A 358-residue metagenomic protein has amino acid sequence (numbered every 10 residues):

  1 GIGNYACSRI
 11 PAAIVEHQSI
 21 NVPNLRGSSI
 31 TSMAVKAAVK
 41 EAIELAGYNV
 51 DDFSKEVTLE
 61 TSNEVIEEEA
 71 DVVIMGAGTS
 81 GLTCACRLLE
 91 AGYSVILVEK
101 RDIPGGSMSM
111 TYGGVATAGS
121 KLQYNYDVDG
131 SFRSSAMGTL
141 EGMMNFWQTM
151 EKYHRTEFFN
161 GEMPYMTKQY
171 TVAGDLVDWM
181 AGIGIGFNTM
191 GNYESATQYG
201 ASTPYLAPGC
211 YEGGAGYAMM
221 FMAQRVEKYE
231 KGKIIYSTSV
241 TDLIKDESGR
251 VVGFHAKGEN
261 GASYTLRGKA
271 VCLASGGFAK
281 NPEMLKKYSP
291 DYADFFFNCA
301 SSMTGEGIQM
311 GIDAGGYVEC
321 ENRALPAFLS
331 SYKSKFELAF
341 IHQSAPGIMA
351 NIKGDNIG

Functional and structural regions predicted by a protein language model:
G1-E56: Active-site- and interface-proximal helix/loop "cap" or "latch" segments in soluble metabolic and energy-transducing
D52-E69: A short, basic/flexible loop-to-alpha-helix module at the beginning of a structural domain
E67-L97: N-terminal Rossmann-like FAD-binding beta1-loop-alpha1 element of flavoenzymes
E90-M110: Glycine-rich FAD pyrophosphate-binding loop
P104, E162-A262, P282-E283: Conserved redox-cofactor binding core of oxidoreductases
T111-F146: N-terminal glycine-rich dinucleotide-binding loop that anchors FAD/FMN and/or NAD(P) in oxidoreductases
E259-A262, L266-S331: Glycine-rich loop(s) and the adjacent beta-strand/alpha-helix scaffold that form part
I308-M310, Y317-G358: An anion/pyrophosphate-binding glycine-rich loop and adjacent beta-alpha core in soluble alpha-beta enzymes
